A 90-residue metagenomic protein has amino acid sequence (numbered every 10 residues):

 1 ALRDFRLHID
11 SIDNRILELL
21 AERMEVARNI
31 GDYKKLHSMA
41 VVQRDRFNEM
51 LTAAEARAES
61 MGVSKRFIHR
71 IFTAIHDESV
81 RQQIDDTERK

Functional and structural regions predicted by a protein language model:
A1-K90: Domain-level signature for soluble enzymes in the chorismate/prephenate branch of the shikimate pathway
